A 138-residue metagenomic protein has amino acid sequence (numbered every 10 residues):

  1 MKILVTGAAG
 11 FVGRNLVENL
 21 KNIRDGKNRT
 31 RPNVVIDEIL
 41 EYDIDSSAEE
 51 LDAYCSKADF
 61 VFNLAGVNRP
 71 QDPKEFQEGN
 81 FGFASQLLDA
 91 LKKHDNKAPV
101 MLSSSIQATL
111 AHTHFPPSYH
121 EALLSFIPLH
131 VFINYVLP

Functional and structural regions predicted by a protein language model:
M1-G26: N-terminal Rossmann NAD(P)H-binding glycine-rich loop of SDR-like oxidoreductase domains
I23-L40: Short mixed-charge
L40-F60: Conserved Rossmann-fold cofactor-binding substructure of NAD(P)-dependent oxidoreductases
D59-F62, M101: N-terminal Rossmann-like NAD(P) cofactor-binding module of classical short-chain dehydrogenase/reductase
L64-N68, S104-S105: Conserved NAD(P)H cofactor-binding loop of Rossmann-fold oxidoreductase domains
F76-Q77: A hydrophobic alpha-helix adjacent to the NAD(P)-binding/active-site core of NAD(P)-dependent oxidoreductases, strongly
Q86-L129: Conserved Rossmann-fold NAD(P)-dependent oxidoreductase catalytic core, especially the SDR/UDP-sugar
